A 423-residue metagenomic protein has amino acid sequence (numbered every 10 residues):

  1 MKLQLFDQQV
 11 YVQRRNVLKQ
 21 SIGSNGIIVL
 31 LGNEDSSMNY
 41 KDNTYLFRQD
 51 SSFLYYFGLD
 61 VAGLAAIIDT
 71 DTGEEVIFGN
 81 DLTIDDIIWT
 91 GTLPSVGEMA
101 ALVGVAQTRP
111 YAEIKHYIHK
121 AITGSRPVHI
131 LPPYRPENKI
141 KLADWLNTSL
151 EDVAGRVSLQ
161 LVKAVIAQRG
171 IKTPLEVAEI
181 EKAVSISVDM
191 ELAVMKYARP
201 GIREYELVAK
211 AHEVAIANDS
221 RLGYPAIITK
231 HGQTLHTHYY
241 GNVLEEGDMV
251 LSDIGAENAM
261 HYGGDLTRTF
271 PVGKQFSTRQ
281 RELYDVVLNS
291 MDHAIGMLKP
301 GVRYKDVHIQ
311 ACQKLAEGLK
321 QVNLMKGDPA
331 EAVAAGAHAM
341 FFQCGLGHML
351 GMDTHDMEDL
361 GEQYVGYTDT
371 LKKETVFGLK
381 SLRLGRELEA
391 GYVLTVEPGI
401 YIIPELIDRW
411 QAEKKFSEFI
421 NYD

Functional and structural regions predicted by a protein language model:
M1-D423: Active-site neighborhoods and metal-handling regions in enzymes and metal-associated proteins
